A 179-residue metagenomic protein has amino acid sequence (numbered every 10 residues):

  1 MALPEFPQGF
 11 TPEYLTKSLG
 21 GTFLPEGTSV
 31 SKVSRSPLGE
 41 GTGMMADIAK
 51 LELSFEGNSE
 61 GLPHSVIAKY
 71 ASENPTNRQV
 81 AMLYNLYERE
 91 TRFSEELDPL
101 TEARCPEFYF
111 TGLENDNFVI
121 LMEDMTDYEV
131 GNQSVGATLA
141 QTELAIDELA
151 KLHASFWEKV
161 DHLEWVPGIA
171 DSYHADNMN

Functional and structural regions predicted by a protein language model:
M1-S34: Juxta-kinase regulatory segment immediately upstream of eukaryotic protein kinase catalytic domains
S36-N179: Conserved ATP-binding subdomain of kinase catalytic cores across diverse folds
